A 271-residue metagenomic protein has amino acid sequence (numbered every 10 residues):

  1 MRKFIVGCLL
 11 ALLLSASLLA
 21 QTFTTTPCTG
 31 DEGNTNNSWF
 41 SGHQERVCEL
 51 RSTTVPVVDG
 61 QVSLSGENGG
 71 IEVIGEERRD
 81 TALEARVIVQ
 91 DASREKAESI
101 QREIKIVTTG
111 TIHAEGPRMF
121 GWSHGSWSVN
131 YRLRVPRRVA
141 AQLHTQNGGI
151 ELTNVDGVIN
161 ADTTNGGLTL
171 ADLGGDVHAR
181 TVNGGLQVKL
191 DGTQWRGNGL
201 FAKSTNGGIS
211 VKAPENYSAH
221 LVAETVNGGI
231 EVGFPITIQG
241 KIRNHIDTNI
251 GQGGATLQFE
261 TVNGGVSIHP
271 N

Functional and structural regions predicted by a protein language model:
F4-L14, L18-V73, E77-D80, I88-R94 (+3 more regions): Short acidic/polar N-terminal linker immediately downstream of export determinants
Q21-C28, P117, G167-L168, G208-V222: N-terminal short leaders/motifs
V47-Q61, G70-E72, S99-D162, G167-L170 (+2 more regions): Right-handed parallel beta-helix
V47-R51, V57, E84, R180 (+1 more regions): Short, surface-exposed interaction patches in beta-rich subdomains that mediate adhesion/assembly near membranes
G66-N68, G75-R79, A85-V89, G116-R118 (+11 more regions): A mature extracytoplasmic/lumenal domain signature
V73-G75, A82, R94, N154 (+3 more regions): Generic domain-boundary/flexible-linker signal
R79-T81, I100-R102, V129, R137-V139 (+3 more regions): A generic structural signal for short beta-strands and their flanking turns/coil linkers
D91-E95, A171-N183, W195-N198: Long amphipathic alpha-helical scaffold regions
